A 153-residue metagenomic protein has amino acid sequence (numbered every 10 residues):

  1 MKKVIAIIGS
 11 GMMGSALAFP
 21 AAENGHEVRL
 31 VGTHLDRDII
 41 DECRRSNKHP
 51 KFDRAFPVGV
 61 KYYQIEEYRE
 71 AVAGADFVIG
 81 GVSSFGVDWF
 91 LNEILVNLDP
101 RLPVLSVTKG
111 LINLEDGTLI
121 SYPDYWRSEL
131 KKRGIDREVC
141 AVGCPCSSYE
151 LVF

Functional and structural regions predicted by a protein language model:
M1, H26, V58, P100 (+1 more regions): Residue-level signal for beta-strand positions within conserved beta-sheet cores that form or flank
M1-R54, K61-E66, E93, L114 (+1 more regions): NAD(P)+-binding Rossmann beta1-loop-alpha1 motif at the extreme N-terminus of oxidoreductases
G9, G59-V60, V82, T118: Residues that cap or flank secondary-structure elements
G11, R69-E70, L98, V104: Alpha-helix boundary/capping detector
A55-A75, S84: A structured beta-alpha segment of the ubiquitous adenosine-cofactor-binding alpha/beta core
F77-F153: Rossmann-like NAD(P)(H) cofactor-binding subdomain of soluble oxidoreductases
